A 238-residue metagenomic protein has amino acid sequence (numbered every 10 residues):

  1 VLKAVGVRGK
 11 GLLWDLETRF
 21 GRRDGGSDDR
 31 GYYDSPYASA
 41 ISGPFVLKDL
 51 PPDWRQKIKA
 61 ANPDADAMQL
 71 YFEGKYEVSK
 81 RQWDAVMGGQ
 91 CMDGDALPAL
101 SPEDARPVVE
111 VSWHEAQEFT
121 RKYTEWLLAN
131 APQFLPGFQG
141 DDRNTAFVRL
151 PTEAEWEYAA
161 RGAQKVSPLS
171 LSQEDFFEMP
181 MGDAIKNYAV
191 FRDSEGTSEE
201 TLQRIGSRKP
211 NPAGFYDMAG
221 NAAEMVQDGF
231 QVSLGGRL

Functional and structural regions predicted by a protein language model:
V1-A154, S233: Extended beta-strand/loop cores of jelly-roll/beta-sandwich
W113-L238: Functional-site microenvironments in short loops/helix caps that host divalent-cation chemistry
